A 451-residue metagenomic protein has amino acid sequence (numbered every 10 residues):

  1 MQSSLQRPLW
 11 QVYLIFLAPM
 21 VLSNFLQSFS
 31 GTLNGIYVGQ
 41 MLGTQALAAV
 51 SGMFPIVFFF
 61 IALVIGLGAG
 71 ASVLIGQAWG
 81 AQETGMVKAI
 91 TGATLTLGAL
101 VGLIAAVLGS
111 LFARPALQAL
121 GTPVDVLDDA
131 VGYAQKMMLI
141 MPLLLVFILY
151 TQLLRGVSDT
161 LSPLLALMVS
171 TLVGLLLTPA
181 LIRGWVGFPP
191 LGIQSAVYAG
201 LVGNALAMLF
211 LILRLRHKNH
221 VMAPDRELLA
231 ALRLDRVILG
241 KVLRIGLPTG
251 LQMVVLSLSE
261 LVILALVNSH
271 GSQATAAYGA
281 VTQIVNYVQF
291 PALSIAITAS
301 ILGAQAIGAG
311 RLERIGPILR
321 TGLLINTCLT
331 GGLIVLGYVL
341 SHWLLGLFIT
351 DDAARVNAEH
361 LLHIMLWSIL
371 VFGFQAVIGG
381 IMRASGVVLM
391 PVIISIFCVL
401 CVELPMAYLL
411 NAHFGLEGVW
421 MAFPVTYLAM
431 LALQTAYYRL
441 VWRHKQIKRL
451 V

Functional and structural regions predicted by a protein language model:
M1-L17, I75-P142, V173, A180 (+3 more regions): Short alpha-helical transmembrane segments in multi-pass integral membrane proteins
S4-L42, P55-G70, L74, A99-A106 (+5 more regions): N-terminal transmembrane alpha-helices
I15-N34, K136, S170, G203-A207 (+4 more regions): Transmembrane helical elements of multi-pass membrane transporters/channels
M20, N24, I36, V73 (+14 more regions): Transmembrane alpha-helix boundary and packing residues in multipass membrane permease domains and related
F25-T32, L67, A71, G102-S110 (+16 more regions): Hydrophobic positions within alpha-helical transmembrane segments of bacterial inner-membrane proteins
F29-A48, L117-V124, A180-L191, V254-Y287 (+3 more regions): Helix-terminus/linker motif at the lipid-water interface of multi-pass membrane proteins
L47-V107, L144-P163, A277-S341, F372-I394: Small-residue-rich hydrophobic transmembrane alpha-helices
G68, M137-G156, P163-T171, A196-I212 (+5 more regions): Short runs within selected transmembrane alpha-helices of multi-pass transporters and secretion channels
